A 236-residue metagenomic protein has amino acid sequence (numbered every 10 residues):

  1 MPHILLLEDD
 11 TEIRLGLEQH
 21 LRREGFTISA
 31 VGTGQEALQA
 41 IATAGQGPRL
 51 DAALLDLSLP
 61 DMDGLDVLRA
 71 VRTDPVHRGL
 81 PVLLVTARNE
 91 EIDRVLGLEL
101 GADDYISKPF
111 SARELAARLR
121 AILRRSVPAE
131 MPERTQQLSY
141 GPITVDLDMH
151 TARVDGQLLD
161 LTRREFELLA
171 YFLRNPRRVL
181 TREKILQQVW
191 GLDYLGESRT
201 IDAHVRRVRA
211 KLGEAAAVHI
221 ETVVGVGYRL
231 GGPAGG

Functional and structural regions predicted by a protein language model:
P2-H3, A121-V179, E183: Short, Lys/Arg-enriched segments at the junction into DNA-binding effector domains of transcriptional regulators
E8: Conserved acidic carboxylate
L15-R23: Charged docking surfaces used in two-component/phosphorelay signaling
A30-A52: Acidic, metal-coordinating helix/loop segments flanking the phosphotransfer/catalytic sites of two-component signaling
T33, D63-D66: Acidic catalytic/metal-coordinating carboxylates
P48-D51, V76-P81, L195: His-Asp phosphorelay/catalytic-motif detector in bacterial-type signaling
R69-D74, G79-S139: Basic, amphipathic DNA-recognition helix from helix-turn-helix-like DNA-binding domains
D160, A203-V205, R209-G236: DNA-binding patch around the recognition helix
